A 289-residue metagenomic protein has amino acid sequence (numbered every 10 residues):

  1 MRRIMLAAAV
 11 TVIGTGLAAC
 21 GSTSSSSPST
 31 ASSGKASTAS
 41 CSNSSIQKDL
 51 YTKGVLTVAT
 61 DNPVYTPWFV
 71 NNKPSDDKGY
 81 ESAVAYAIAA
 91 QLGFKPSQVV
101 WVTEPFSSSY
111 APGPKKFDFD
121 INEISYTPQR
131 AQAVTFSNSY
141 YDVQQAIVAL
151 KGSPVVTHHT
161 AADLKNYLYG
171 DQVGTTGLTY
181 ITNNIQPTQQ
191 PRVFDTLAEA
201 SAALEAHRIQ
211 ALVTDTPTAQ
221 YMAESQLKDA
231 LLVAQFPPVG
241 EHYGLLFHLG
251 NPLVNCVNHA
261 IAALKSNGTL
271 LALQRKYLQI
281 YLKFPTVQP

Functional and structural regions predicted by a protein language model:
A19-T30: Bacterial lipoprotein signal-peptidase II cleavage site
S22, S37-K48, T176-R192, L232 (+1 more regions): Ligand-binding clefts/hinges and TM-proximal coupling segments of bilobed small-molecule sensing domains
A36-D120: Extracytoplasmic small-molecule ligand-binding "clamshell" domains of the periplasmic binding protein/Venus flytrap
N62, D142-A149, T216-A262, I280-P289: Periplasmic-binding protein-like
S82, Q91, S153, L168 (+2 more regions): Extended ligand-binding regions for polar small-molecule ligands
S97-A161: Acidic, polar ligand-binding/catalytic clefts
V99-A111, V155-V156, R192-A202, A206 (+1 more regions): Short helix-initiation/N-cap motifs at beta->coil->alpha
S108, I124-A133, T182, E205-A206 (+1 more regions): A ligand-binding cleft/hinge motif common to bilobed small-molecule-binding domains
